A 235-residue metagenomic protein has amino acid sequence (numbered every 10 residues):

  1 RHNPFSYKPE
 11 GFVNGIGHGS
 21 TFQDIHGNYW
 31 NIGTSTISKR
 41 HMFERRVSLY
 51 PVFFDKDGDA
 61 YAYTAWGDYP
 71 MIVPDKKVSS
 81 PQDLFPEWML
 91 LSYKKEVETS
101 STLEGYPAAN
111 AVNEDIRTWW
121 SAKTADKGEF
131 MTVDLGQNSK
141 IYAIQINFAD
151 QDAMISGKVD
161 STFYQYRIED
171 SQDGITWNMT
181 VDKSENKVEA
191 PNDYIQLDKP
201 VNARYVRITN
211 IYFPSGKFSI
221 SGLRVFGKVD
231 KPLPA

Functional and structural regions predicted by a protein language model:
R1-S20, A62-Q82, E185-K187: Surface loop/turn signatures of beta-propeller and other carbohydrate-active proteins
G11-F12, K39-F43, I155-D160: Short consensus segments that form the blades of beta-propeller domains, in both extracellular/periplasmic
F22, N28-I37: Hydrophobic core segments of beta-strands in well-ordered, beta-rich domains
K39-M89: Beta-propeller fold recognition
V52, L135, I144, I168 (+1 more regions): Extracellular beta-strand elements of beta-rich domains used for carbohydrate recognition/degradation or cell-matrix
I72-Q137, N147-S161, V188, R224-A235: Disordered, acidic Ser/Thr/Pro-rich linker "stalks" and the adjacent N-terminal cap of the next globular domain
A125-K127, A153-D230: Trp- and acidic/polar-enriched beta-sheet ligand-binding modules for extracellular glycan and matrix recognition
M131-Y142, L197-N202: Extracellular and analogous surface-interaction loops
